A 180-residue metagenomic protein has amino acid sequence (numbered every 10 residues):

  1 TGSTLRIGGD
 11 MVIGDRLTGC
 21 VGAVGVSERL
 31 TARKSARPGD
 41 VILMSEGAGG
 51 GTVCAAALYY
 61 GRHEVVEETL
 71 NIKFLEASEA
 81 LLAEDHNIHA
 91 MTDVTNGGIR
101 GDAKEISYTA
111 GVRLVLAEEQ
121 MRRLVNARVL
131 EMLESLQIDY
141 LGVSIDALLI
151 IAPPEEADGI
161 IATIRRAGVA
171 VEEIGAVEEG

Functional and structural regions predicted by a protein language model:
T1-G180: Helix-biased detector of long, well-ordered alpha-helical tracts
